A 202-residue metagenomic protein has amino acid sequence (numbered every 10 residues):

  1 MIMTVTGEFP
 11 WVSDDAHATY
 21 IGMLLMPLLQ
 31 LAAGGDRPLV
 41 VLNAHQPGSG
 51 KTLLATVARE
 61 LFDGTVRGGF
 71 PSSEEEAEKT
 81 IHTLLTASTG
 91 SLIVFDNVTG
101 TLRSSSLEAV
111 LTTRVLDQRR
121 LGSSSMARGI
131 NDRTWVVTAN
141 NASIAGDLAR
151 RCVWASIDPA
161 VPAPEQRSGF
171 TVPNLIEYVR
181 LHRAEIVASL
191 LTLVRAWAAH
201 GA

Functional and structural regions predicted by a protein language model:
M1-I2, G129-R133, A142, G146-A202: Phosphate-sensing "switch" segment of ASCE/P-loop ATPases
M1-S88: P-loop NTPase catalytic core of nucleic-acid-dependent motor ATPases
L24, T52, A58, I93 (+4 more regions): Conserved RecA-like P-loop NTPase ATPase core
R37, G64-V66, T89-S91, R114 (+3 more regions): Short glycine-/polar-rich loops that comprise or flank the Walker A/P-loop and associated switch/sensor motifs
A58, F62, V110-R114, S156: Hydrophobic aliphatic residues
T86, R120-T138: AAA+/SF3 P-loop NTPase mechanochemical coupling elements
S91-T112, N141-R150: Conserved AAA+/SF3 P-loop NTPase catalytic/coupling segment centered on the Walker-B
R103-A127: Conserved catalytic/switch belt of AAA+ P-loop NTPases
